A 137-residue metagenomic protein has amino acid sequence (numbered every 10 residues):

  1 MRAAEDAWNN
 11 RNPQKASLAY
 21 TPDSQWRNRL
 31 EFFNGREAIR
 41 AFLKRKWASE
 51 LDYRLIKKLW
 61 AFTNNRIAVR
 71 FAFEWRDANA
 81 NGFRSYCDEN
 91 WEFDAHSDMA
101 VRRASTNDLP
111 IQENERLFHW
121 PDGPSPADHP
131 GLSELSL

Functional and structural regions predicted by a protein language model:
M1-N10: Short, aromatic-enriched amphipathic alpha-helices that serve as compact interaction elements
N10-D23, R27: Short, well-ordered alpha-helical segments enriched in acidic and aromatic residues
D23-N34, K46-S49: A short gly/proline-enriched turn/hairpin at secondary-structure junctions
N28, N34-G35, V101, E113: Generic structural "secondary-structure junction" signal
A41-L137: A beta-strand edge to alpha-helix "cap/lid" segment located at domain peripheries
